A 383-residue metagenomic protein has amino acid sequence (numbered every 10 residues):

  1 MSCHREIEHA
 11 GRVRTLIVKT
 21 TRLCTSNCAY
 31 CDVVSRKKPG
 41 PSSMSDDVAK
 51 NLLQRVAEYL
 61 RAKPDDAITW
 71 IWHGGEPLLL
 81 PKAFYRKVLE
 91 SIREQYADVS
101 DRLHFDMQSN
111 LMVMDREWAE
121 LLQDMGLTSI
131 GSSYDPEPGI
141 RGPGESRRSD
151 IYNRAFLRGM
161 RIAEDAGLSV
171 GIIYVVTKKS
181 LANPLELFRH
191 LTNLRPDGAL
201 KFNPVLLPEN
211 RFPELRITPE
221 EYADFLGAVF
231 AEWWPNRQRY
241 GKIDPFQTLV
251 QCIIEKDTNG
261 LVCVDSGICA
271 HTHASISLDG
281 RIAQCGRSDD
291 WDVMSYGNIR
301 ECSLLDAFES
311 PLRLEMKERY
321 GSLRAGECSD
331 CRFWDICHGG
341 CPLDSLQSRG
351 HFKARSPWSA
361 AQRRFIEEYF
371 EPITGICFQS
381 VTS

Functional and structural regions predicted by a protein language model:
M1-R5, D279-C285, I299, S322-S383: Radical SAM enzyme core and accessory elements
E8-D47: Canonical Radical SAM [4Fe-4S] cluster-binding loop centered on the CxxxCxxC motif and its immediate flanking residues
T20-N27, E76, C328-D330, W334-D335: Cysteine-centered iron-sulfur cluster-binding motifs in ferredoxin-type domains/subunits of redox enzymes
L23, N27, C31-V34, S288 (+3 more regions): Cys/His-rich metal-chelating microdomains
L53-I71, L80-E209, E214: Radical SAM/AdoMet-radical enzyme domain recognition
E221-E255, G286-D330: C-terminal accessory region of radical SAM enzymes
I253-D265: Short, basic/aromatic recognition patches
G267-H271: Short, small/polar residue-rich loop motifs at catalytic or cofactor-binding pockets
